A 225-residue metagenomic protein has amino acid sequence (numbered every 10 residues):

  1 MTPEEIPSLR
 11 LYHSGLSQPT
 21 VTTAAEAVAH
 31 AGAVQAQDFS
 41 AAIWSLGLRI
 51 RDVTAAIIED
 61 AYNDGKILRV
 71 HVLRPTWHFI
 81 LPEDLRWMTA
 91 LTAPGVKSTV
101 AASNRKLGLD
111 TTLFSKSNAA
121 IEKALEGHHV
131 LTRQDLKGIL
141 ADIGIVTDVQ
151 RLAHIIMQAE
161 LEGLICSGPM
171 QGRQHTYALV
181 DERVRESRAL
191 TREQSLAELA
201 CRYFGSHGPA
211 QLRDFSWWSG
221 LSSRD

Functional and structural regions predicted by a protein language model:
M1-D225: Long, low-complexity intrinsically disordered regions
